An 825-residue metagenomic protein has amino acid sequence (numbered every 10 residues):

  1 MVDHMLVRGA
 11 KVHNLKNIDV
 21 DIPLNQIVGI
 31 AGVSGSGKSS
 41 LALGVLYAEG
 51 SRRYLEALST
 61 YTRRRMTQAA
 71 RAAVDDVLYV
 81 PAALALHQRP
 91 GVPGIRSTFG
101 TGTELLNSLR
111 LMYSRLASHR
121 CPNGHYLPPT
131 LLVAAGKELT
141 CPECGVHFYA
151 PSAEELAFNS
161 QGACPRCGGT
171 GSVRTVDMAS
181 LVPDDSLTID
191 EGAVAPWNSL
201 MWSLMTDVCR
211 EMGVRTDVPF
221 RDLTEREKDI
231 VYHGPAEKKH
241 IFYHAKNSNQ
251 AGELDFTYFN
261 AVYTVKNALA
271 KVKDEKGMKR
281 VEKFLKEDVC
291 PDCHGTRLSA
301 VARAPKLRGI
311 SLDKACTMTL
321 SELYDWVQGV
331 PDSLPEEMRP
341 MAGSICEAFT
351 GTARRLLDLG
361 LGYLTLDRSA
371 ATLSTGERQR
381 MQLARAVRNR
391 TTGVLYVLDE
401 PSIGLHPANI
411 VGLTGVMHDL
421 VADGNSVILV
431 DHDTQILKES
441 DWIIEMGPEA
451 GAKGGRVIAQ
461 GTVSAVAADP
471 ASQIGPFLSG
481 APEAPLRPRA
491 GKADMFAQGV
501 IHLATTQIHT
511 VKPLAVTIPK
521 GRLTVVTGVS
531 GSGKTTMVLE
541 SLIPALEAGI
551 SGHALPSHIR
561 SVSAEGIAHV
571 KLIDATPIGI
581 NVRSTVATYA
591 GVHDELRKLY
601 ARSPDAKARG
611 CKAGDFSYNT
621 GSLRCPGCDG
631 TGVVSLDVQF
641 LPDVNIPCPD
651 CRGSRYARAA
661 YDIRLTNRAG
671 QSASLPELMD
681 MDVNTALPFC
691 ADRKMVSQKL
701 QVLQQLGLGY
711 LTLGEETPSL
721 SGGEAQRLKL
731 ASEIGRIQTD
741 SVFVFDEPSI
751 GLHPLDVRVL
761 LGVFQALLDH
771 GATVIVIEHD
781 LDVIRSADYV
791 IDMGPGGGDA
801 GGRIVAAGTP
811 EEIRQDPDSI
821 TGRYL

Functional and structural regions predicted by a protein language model:
M1-L825: Conserved phosphate-binding elements of NTP-dependent enzyme cores
